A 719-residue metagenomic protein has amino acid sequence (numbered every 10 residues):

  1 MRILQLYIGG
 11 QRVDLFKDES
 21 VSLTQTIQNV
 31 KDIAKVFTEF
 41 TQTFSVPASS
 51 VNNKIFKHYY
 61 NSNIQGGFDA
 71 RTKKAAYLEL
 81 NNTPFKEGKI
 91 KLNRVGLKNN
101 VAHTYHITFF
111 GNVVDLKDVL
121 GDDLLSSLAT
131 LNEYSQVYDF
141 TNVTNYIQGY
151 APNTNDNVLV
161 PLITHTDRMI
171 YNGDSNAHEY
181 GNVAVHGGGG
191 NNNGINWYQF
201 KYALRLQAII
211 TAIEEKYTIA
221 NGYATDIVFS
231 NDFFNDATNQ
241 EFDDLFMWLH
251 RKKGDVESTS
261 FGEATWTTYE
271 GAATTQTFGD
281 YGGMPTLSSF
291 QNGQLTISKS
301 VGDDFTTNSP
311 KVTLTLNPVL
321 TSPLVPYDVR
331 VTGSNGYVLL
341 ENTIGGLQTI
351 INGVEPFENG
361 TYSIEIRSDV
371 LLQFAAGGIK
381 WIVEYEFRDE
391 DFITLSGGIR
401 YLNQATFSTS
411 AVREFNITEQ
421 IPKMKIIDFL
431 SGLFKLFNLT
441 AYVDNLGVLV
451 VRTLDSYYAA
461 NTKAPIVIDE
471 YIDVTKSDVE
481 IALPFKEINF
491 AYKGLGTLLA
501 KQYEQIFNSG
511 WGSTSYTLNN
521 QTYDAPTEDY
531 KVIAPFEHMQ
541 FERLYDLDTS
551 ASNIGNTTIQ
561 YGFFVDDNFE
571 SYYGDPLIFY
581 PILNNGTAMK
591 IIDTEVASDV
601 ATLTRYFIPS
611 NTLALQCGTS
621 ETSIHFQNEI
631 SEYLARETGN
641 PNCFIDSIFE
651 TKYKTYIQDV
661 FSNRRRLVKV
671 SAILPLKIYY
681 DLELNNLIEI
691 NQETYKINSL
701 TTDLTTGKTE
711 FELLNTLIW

Functional and structural regions predicted by a protein language model:
M1-T277, I379-R413, T418-L436, S456-A464 (+7 more regions): Polar, S/T/G-rich
A70, F357, D681-L682: Short, well-ordered loop/turn sites that connect or cap secondary structure elements
K86-V95, E693-D703: Short beta-strand-centered aromatic/proline hotspots
E257-S322, V329, G333-S334, A376 (+1 more regions): Terminal (often C-terminal
S298, G346-E355: Exposed aromatic-hydrophobic patches
N335-Q348: Solvent-exposed serine/threonine-rich low-complexity stretches and specific carbohydrate-binding patches
G353-Q373: Noncatalytic modules at the cell exterior or secretory-pathway interfaces, chiefly beta-strand-rich lectin/adhesion
